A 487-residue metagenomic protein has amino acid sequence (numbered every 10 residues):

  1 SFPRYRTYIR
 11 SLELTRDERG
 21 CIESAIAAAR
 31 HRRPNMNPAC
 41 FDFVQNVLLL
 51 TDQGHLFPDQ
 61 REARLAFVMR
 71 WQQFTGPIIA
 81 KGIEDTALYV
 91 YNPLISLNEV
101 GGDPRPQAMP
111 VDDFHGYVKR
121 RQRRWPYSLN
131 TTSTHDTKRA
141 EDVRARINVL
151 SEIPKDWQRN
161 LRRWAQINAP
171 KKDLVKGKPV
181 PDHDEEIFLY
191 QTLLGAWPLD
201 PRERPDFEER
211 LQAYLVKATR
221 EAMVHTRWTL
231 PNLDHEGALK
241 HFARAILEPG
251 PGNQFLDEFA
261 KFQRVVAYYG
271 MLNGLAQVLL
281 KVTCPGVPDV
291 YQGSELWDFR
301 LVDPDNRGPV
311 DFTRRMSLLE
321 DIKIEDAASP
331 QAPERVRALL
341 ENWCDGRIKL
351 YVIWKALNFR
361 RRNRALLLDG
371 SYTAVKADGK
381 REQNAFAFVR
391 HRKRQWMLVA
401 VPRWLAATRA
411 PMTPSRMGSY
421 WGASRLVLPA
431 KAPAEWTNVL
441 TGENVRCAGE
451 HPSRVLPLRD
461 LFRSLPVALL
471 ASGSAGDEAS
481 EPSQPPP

Functional and structural regions predicted by a protein language model:
P3: Acidic/aromatic/glycine-rich contiguous surface patches that form carbohydrate-binding/processing clefts and analogous
R6-P487: Carbohydrate-interacting/catalytic domains
